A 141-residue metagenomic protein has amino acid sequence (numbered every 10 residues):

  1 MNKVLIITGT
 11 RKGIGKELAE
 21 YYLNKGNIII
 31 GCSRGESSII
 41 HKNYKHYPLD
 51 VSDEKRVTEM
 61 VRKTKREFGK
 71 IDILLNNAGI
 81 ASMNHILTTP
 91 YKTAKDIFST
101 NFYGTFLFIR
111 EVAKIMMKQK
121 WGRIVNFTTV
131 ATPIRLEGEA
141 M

Functional and structural regions predicted by a protein language model:
R11-K12: Conserved glycine-rich cofactor-binding loop
K25-I39: Conserved glycine-rich Rossmann-like NAD(P)H-binding loop of the short-chain dehydrogenase/reductase
L49-E59, Y91: The beta1-alpha1 cofactor-binding region of Rossmann-like NAD(H)/NADP(H)-dependent oxidoreductases
N77-S82: Conserved NAD(P)H cofactor-binding loop of Rossmann-fold oxidoreductase domains
H85-I86, T93-F98: Substrate-binding pocket helix/loop in short-chain dehydrogenase/reductase
I109-R110: A short, exposed helix-loop element centered on a Lys and neighboring polar residues
V125-M141: Catalytic loop of short-chain dehydrogenase/reductase
